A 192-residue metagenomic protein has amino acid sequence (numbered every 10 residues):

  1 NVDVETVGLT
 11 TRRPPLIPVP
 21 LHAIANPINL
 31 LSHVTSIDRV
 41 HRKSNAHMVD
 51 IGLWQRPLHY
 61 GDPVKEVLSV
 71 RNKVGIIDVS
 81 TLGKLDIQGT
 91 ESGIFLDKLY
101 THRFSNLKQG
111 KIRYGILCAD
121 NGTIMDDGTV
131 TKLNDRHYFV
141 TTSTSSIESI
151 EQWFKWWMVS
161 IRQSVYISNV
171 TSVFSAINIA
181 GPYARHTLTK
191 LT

Functional and structural regions predicted by a protein language model:
N1-T192: Glycine/proline-enriched, intrinsically flexible loops and inter-domain linkers
